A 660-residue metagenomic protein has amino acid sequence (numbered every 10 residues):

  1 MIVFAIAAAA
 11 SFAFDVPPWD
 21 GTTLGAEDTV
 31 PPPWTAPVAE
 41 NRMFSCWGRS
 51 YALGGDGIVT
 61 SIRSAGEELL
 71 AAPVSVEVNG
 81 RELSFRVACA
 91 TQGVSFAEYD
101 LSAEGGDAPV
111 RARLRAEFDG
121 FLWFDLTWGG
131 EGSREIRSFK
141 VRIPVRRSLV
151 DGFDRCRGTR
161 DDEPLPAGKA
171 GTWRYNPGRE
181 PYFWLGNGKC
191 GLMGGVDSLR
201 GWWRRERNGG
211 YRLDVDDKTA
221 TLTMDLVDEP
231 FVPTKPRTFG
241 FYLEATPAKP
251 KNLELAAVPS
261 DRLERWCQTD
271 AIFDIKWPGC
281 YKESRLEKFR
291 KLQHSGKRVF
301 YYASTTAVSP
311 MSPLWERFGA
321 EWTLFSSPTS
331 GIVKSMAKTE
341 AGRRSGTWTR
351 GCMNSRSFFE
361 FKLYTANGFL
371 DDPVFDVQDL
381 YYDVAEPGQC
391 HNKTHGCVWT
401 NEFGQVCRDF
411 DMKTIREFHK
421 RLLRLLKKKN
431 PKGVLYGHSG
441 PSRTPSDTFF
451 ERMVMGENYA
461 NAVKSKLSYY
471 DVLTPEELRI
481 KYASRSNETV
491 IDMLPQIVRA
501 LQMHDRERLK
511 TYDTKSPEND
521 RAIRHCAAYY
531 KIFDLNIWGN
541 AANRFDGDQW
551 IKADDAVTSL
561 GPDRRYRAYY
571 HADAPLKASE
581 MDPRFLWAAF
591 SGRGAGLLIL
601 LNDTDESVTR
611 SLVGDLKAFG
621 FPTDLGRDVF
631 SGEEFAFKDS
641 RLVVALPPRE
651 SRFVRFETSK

Functional and structural regions predicted by a protein language model:
M1-A10: Sec-dependent N-terminal signal peptides
F12-L24, P33, P37, F44-S45 (+4 more regions): Carbohydrate-recognition beta-sandwich/jelly-roll modules in extracellular/periplasmic carbohydrate-active proteins
P144-G158, D615-G632: Solvent-exposed beta-hairpin/edge-strand motifs
T234-K235, K413-L625, V629-F630, P648-F653: Active-site-proximal substrate-binding groove within the catalytic cores of carbohydrate-active enzymes
P236, K638-K660: C-terminal beta-strand-rich structural cap/linker in extracellular carbohydrate-active enzymes
T269-E283, R343-Y364, E402-I415, K510-D513: The substrate-binding groove and active-site-proximal loops of carbohydrate-active enzymes, especially glycoside
Y301-D372: Active-site-adjacent "subsite" loops/lids of carbohydrate-active enzymes
S357-S446: Active-site neighborhood of glycoside hydrolase catalytic domains
